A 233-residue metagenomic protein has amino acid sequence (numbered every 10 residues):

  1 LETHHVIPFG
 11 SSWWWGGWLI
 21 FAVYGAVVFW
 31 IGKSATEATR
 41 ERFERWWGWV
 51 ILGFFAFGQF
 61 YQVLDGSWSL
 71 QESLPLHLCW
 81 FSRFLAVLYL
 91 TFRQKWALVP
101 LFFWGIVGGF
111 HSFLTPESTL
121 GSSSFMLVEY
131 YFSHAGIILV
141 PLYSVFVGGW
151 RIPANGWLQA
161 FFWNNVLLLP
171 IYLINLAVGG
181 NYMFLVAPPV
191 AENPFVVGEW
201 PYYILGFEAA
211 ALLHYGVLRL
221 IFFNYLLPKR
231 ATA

Functional and structural regions predicted by a protein language model:
H5-A22, Q159-F162, V166, L176-Y215: Membrane-interface transmembrane-helix boundary segments in multi-pass integral membrane proteins
W14-F21, G66-C79, V99-F102: Structural signature of hydrophobic alpha-helical transmembrane segments
G17-F29, W80-T91, S133-V147, Y203-F222: Hydrophobic cores of alpha-helical transmembrane segments in multi-pass inner/ER membrane proteins, independent
K33-E44, T91-A97, V147-L158: Membrane-interface helix-boundary motifs at transmembrane edges
R40-L90: A glycine-rich, hydrophobic loop/mini-helix early in the fold
I51-F60, G105-P116, N164-I174: Aromatic-anchored segments of alpha-helical transmembrane domains
V63-E72, F92-W96, P116-V128: Membrane-interface helix caps and helix-loop-helix hairpins in membrane proteins
L114-N164: A contiguous pocket-lining binding segment that forms or flanks enzyme active sites
